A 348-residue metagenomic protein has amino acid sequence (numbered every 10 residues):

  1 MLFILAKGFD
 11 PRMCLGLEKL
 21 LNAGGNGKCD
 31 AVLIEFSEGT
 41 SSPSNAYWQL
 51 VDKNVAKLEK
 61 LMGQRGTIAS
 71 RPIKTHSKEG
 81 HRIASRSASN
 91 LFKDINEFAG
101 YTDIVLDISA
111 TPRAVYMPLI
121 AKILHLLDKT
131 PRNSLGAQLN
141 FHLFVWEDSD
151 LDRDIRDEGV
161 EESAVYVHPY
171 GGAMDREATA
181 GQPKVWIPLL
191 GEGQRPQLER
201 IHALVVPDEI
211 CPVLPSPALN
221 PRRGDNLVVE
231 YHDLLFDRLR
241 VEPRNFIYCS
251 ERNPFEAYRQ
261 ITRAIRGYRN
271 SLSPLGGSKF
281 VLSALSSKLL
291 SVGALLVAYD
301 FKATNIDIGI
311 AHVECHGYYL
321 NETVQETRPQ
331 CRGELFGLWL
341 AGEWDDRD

Functional and structural regions predicted by a protein language model:
M1-D103, T111-D348: Long, low-complexity, Lys/Arg-enriched
